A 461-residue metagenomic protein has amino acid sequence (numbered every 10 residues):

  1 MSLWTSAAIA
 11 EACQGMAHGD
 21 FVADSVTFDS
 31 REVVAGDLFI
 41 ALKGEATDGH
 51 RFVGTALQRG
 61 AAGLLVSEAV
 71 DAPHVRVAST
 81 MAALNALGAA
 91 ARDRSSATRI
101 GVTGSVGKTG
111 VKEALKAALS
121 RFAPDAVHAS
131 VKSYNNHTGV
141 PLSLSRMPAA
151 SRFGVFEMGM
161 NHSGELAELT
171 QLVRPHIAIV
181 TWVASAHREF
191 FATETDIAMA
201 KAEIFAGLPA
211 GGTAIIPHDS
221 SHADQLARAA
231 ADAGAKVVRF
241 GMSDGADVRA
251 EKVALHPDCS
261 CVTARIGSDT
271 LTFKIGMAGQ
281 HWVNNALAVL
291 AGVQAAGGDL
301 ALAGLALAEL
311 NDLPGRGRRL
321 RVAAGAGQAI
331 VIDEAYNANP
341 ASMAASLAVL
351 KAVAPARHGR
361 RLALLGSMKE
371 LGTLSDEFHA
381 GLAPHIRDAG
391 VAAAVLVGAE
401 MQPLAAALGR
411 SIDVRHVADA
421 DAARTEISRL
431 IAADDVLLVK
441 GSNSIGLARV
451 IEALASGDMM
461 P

Functional and structural regions predicted by a protein language model:
M1-A86, A90, L371, H385 (+2 more regions): N-terminal leader/targeting and accessory segments in enzymes
A7, V66-D71, I179-I330, G359 (+2 more regions): Acidic, Mg2+-coordinating active-site environments of NTP-dependent enzymes
I9, D37, A56, L87 (+15 more regions): Residue-level signal for inorganic ion chemistry
A46-T47, L313-G315, A335-I412, H416 (+1 more regions): Active-site beta-alpha connecting loops in nucleotide-dependent enzymes
V75-S79, V414-A423: Short acidic-hydrophobic, aromatic-tinged amphipathic segments that line or gate anion-handling sites
A83-H218, Q225-A233, R429, A453-P461: Phosphate-binding loop of NTP-binding sites
V102, K108, P314-R318, V436 (+2 more regions): ATP-dependent carboxylate/acyl-activation modules
R424-L430: Short amphipathic alpha-helix with an adjacent loop that forms part of the alpha/beta core around
